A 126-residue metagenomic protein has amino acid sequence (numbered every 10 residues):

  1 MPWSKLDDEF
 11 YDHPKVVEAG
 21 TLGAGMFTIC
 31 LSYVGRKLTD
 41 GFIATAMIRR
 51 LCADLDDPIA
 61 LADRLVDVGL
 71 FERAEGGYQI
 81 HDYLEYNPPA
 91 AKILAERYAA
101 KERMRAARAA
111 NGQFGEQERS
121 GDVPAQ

Functional and structural regions predicted by a protein language model:
M1-A107: Detector for short helical micro-motifs
E96-A125: Arg/Lys-rich, low-complexity, intrinsically disordered N-terminal tails that contact nucleic acids
